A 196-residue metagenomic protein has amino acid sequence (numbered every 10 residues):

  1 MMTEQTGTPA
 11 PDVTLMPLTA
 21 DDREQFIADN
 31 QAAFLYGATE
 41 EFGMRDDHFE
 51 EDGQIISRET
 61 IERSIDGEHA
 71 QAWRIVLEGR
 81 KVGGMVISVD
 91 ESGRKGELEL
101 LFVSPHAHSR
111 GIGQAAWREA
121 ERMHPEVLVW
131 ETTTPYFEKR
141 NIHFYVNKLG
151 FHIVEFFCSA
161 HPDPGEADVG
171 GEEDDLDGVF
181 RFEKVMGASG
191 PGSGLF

Functional and structural regions predicted by a protein language model:
V13-A28, L35-T39: A short beta-loop-alpha structural element at the N-terminal edge of CoA-dependent acyl/N-acetyltransferase catalytic
F34-I61: Conserved GNAT-fold acetyl-CoA-binding loop/helix
H69-R74, R80-V89, E97, F102: Conserved beta-strand in the GNAT
R94-P105, T133-T134: Conserved acetyl-CoA binding element of GNAT-fold acetyltransferases
L100-V103, S109-R122, N147: Conserved acetyl-CoA-binding loop-helix of GNAT-fold acetyltransferases
M123-Y136: Conserved GNAT acetyl-CoA-binding A-motif
T133-F137, I142, N147-D175: Conserved catalytic-core motifs of GNAT/GCN5-like acyltransferases
D175-E183: Short hydrophobic/aromatic beta-strand or adjacent loop that forms the aromatic wall/cage of a ligand/substrate-binding
